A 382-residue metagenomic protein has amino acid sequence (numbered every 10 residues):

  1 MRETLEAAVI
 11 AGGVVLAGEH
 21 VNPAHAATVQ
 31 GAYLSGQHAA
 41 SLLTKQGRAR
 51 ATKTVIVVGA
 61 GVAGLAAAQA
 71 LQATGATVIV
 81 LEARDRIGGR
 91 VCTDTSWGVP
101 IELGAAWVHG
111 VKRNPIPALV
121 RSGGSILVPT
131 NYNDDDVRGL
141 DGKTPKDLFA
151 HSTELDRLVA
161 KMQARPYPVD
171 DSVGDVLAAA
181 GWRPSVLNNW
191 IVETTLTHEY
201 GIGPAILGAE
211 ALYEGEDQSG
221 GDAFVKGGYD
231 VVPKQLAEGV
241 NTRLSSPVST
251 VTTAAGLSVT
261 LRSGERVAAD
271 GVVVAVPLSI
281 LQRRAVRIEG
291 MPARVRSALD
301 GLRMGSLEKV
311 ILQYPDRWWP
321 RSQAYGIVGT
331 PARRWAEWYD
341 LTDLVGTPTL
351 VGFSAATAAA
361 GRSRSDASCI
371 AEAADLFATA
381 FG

Functional and structural regions predicted by a protein language model:
M1-G382: FAD-dinucleotide binding site
